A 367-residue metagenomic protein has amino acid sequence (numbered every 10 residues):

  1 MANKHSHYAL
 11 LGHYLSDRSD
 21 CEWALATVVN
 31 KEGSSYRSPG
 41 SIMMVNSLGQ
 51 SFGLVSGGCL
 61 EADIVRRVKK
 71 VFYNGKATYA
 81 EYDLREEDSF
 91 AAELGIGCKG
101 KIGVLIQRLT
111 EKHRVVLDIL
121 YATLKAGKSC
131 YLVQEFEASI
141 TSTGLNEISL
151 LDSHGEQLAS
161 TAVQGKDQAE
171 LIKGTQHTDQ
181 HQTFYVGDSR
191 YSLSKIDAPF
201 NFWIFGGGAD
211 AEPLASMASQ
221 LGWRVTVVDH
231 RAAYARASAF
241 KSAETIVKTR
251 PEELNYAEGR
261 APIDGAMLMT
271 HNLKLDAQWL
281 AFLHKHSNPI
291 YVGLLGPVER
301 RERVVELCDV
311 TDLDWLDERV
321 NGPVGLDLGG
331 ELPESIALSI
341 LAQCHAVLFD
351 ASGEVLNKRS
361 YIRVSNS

Functional and structural regions predicted by a protein language model:
M1-H230, A237-A243, A261-G265, Q343-S367: Segments forming oxygen-rich coordination pockets for charged ligands
G57, L109, G207, N272-L273 (+2 more regions): Short beta->alpha junction loops/turns
A209-A211, A232-A235, E253, L273-L275: Short, catalytically relevant binding-site loops at active-site mouths
A215-M217, A239-F240, G259-R260, Q278-F282 (+1 more regions): Short amphipathic alpha-helical segments
T226-V228, G265, M269-D276, A281-L307: ADP-ribose/adenylate-binding Rossmann-like module
E244-R250: Conserved SAM-binding strand-loop segment of SAM-dependent methyltransferases
P251-P262: Short amphipathic alpha-helix with an adjacent loop that forms part of the alpha/beta core around
L294-S367: Adenosine-phosphate binding glycine-rich loop
